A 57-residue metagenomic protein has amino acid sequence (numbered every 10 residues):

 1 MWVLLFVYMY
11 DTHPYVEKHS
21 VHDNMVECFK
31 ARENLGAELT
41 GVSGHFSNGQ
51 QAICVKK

Functional and structural regions predicted by a protein language model:
M1-D11: Hydrophobic alpha-helical targeting segments used for export or membrane insertion
M1-V3, H22, A52: Broad hydrophobic/π-residue packing in well-ordered secondary structure
L5-F6, V26, G36, T40: Compositionally biased amphipathic helical and low-complexity segments enriched in hydrophobic
H13-F29: A short, exposed loop/beta-hairpin motif centered on an aromatic-Gly-Thr core
V16-S20, L35-K57: Short, mixed-charge low-complexity intrinsically disordered segments
